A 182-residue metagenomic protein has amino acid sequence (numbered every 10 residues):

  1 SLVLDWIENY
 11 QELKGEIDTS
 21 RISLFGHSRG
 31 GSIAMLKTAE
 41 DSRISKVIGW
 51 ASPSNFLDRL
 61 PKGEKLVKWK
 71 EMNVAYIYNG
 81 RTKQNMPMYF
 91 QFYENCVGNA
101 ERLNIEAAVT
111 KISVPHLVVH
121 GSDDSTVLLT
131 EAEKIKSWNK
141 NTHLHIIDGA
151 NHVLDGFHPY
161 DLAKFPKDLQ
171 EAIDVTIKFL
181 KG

Functional and structural regions predicted by a protein language model:
S1-L13: Alpha/beta-hydrolase active-site loop
G15-H27: Alpha/beta-hydrolase fold nucleophile elbow
G31-S42: Short glycine-enriched nucleophile-adjacent loop and the immediately C-terminal alpha-helix near the catalytic center
E40-Q91: Hydrolase active-site cap/lid region
K111-S113, V118-H120, D124: Short beta-strand/loop motif that positions the catalytic acidic residue of the alpha/beta-hydrolase fold
V114, L128-S137: Short alpha-helix in the alpha/beta-hydrolase fold that links the catalytic acid
D123-V127, H152: Acidic catalytic loop of the alpha/beta-hydrolase fold
L154, H158-G182: Catalytic active-site module of serine/aspartate enzymes centered on a nucleophile-bearing elbow/loop
